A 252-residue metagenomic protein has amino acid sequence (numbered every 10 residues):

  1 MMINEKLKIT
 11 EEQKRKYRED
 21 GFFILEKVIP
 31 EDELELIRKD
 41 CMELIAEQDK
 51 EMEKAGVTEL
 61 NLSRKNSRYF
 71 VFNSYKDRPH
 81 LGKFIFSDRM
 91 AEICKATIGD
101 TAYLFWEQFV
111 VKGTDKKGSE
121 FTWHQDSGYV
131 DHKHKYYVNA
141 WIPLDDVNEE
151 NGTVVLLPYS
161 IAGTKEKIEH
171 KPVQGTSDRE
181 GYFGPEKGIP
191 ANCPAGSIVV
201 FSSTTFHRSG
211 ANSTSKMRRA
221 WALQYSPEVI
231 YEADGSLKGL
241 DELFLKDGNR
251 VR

Functional and structural regions predicted by a protein language model:
M2-D20, E26-W123, Y129, L240 (+1 more regions): Non-heme Fe(II)-dependent double-stranded beta-helix
I3, E47, M52-E59, I198-V200 (+1 more regions): Non-heme Fe(II)/2-oxoglutarate
D100-E107, S119-F121, Y136-I142, G152 (+1 more regions): Generic beta-strand structural signal
F109-K116, S127-G128, K135-Y136, L144-E149 (+1 more regions): Short acidic/polar capping segments at secondary-structure boundaries
H124, D131-E149, N192-C193, V200 (+1 more regions): Short, conserved beta-strand element in jelly-roll/cupin
D126-G128, Y137, R208-N212: Glycine-rich phosphate/pyrophosphate-binding beta-alpha loops
V147-R208, I230, E242, N249: Double-stranded beta-helix
